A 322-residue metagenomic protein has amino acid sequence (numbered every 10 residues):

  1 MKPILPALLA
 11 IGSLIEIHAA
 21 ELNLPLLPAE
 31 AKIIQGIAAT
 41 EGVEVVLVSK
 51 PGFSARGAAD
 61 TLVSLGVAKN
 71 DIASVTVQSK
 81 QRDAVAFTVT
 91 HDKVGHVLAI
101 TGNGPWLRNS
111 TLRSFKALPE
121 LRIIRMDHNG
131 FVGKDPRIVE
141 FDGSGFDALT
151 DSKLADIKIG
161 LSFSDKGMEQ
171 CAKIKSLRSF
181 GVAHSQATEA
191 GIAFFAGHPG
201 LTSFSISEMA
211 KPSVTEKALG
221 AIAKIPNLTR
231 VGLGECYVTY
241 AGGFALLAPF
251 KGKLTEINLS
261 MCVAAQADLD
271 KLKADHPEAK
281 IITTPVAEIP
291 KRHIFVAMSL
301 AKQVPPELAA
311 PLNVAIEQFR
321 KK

Functional and structural regions predicted by a protein language model:
M1-I4: Positively charged n-region of N-terminal signal peptides that target proteins for export
P6-E16: Bacterial N-terminal signal peptides
I17-E21: Boundary at the C-terminal end of the N-terminal hydrophobic targeting segment
L27-G42: Primarily auto-inhibitory N-terminal propeptides
Q35-A38, A59, V63, T150 (+5 more regions): Residue-level detector of alpha-helical secondary structure
V43-V67, D71-S114, E120-G167, S176-G191 (+4 more regions): Concave beta-strand-loop units of leucine-rich repeat
D268-H276: Short, aromatic/basic amphipathic alpha-helical patches
V304-P306: Charged, low-complexity interaction regions
